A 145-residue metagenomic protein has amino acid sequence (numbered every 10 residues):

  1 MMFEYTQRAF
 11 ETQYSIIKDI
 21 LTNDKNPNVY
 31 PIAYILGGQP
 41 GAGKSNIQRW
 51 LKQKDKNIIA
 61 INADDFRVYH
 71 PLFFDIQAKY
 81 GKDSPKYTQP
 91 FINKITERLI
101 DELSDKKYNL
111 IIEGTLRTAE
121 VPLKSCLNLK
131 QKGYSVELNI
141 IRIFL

Functional and structural regions predicted by a protein language model:
M1-K25: N-terminal pre-Walker A segment at the start of P-loop NTPase domains
D24-P31, L103-S104: Phosphate-binding P-loop
Y34-I35: Short hydrophobic/aromatic beta-strand immediately N-terminal to the Walker A/P-loop
Q39-P40: The conserved Walker
G43: Conserved glycine(s) of the Walker
I47: Hydrophobic positions on the alpha1 helix immediately C-terminal to the Walker A/P-loop
I58-N128: Conserved nucleotide-sensing/catalytic segment adjacent to the nucleotide-binding pocket in NTP-handling enzymes
K130-L145: Conserved phosphate-donor/acceptor-positioning beta-strand/loop module used by diverse small-molecule
